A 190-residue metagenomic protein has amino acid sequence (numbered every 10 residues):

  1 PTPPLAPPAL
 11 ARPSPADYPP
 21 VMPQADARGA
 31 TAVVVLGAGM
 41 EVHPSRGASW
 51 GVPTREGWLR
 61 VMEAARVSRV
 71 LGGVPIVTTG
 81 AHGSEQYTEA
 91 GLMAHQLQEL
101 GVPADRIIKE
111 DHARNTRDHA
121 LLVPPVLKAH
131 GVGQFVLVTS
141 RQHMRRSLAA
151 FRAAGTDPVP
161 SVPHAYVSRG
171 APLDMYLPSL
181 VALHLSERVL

Functional and structural regions predicted by a protein language model:
P3-S179: A structural signal for short, hydrophobic/glycine-enriched beta-strand patches
P178-L190: Structured C-terminal subdomain patch of bacterial secreted/periplasmic proteins
